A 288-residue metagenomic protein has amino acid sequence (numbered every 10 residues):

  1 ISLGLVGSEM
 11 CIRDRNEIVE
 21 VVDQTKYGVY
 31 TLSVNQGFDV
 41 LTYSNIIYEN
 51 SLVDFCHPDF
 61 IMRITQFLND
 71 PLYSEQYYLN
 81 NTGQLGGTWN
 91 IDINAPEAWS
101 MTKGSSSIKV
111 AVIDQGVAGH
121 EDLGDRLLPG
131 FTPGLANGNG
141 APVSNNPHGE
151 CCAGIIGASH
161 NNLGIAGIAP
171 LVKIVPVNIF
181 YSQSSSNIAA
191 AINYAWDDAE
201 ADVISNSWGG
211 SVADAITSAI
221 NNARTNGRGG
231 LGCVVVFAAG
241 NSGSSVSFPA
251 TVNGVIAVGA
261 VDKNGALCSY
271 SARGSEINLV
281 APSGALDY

Functional and structural regions predicted by a protein language model:
I1-G7, I12: Single conserved hydrophobic/aromatic residue that forms the stacking wall/gate of nucleotide- or nucleobase-binding
V19-N81, G209: Autoinhibitory propeptides
V53, D70-V175, S182, N187-V203 (+2 more regions): Active-site core segment of subtilase-fold serine proteases
D59, N178, S205-G209, V236-A239 (+1 more regions): A cross-family glycoside hydrolase active-site/sugar-binding cleft signature
I61, G116-A118, G209-S211, G240-S244 (+2 more regions): Catalytic metal-binding/acid-base residues of hydrolase active sites
D114, S247-Y288: Extracellular S/T/G-rich loop segment that most often corresponds to the catalytic His/Ser-adjacent loop
I192-A215, A238: Short acidic, glycine-rich surface-loop motifs adjacent to enzyme active sites
D214-V234, S245, G254: Catalytic-core regions built around general acid/base machinery
